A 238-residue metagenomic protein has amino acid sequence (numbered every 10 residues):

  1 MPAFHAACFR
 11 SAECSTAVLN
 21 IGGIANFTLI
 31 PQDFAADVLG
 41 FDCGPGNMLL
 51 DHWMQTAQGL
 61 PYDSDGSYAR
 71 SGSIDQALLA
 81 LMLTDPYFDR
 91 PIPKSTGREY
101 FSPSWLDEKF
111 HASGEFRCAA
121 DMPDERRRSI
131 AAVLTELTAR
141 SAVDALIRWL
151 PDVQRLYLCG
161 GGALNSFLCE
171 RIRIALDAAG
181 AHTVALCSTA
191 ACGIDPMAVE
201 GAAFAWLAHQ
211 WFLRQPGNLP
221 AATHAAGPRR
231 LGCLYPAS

Functional and structural regions predicted by a protein language model:
M1, V18-I21, D42-C43, A190-A198 (+1 more regions): Active-site nucleophile and cofactor-binding loops and adjacent substrate-binding regions of central metabolic enzymes
M1-A12, L60-S64, A203-L219: A polyampholytic, Gly/Pro-enriched intrinsically disordered region
P2-A6, A17, I21-D89: Glycine-rich phosphate-binding loop plus the immediately following alpha-helix
E13-T16, D152-V153, T183: A general structural motif
I21-G23, R155-N165, G201: Glycine-rich beta-strand-to-loop/alpha-helix junction loops that act as flexible
L60-P61, G66-R155, S166-I174, A178: A contiguous, well-structured pocket-lining segment that forms one wall/lid of small-molecule binding clefts in soluble
A132, E136, C187-S238: Glycine-rich phosphate-binding/hydrolytic loop that grips phosphoryl groups
G161, S166-D177, H182-T189, D195: Extended hydrophobic/aromatic segments used for targeting, binding, or gating
